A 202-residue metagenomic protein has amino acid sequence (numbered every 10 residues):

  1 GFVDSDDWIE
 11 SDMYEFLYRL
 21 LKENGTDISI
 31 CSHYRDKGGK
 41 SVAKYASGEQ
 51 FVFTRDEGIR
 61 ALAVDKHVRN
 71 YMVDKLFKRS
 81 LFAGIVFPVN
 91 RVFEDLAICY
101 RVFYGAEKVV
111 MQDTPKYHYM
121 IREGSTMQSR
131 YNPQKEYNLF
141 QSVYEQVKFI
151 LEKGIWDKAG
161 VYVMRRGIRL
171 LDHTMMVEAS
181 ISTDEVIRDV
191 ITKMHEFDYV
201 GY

Functional and structural regions predicted by a protein language model:
F2-D4: Ankyrin-repeat intra-repeat helix-capping/turn positions
D7-Q112, M120, G124-Q134: Donor-binding/catalytic cores of nucleotide-activated saccharide and glycerol-phosphate transferases/polymerases
E23, S180-Y202: Membrane-interface aromatic/basic loop that binds lipid-linked glycans or pyrophosphate carriers, typified by
P115, S142-E145, G167-L170: Amphipathic, well-ordered alpha-helical segments in soluble domains
Y137: Contiguous mid-protein beta-loop-alpha structural module that forms a pocket-lining wall or clamp of enzyme active
Q141-Y162, Y199-G201: C-terminal, non-catalytic tails of nucleotide-sugar-dependent glycosyltransferases
I150-G154, T174-I181: Secondary-structure edge/capping motif, primarily at the C-terminal ends of alpha-helices and the immediately following
Y162-T174: Amphipathic alpha-helical repeat scaffolds of TPR domains
